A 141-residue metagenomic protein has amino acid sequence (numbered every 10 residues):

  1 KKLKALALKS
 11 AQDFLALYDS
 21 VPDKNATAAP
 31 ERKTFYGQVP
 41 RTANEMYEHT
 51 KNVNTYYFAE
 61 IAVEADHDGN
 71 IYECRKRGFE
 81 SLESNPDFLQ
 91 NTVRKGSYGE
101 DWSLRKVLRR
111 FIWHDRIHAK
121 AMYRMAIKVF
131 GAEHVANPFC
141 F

Functional and structural regions predicted by a protein language model:
K1-S20, A65-S97, W102-A121: Acidic/histidine-rich alpha-helical segments that form the ligand environment of transition-metal centers
K24-Y72, S97-F141: Short, contiguous alpha-helical
